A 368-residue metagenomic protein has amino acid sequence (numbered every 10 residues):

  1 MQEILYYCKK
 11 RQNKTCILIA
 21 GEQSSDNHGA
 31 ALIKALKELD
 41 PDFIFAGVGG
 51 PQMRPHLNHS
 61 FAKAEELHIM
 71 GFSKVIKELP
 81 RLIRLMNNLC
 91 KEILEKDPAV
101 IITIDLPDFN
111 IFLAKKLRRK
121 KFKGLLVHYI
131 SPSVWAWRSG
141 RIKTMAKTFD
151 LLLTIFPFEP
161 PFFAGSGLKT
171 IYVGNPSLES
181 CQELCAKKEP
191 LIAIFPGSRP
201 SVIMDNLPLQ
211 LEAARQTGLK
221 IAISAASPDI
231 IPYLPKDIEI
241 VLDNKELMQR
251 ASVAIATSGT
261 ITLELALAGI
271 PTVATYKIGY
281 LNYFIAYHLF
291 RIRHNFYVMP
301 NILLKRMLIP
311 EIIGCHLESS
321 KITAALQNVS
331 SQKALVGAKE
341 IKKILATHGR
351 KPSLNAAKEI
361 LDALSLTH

Functional and structural regions predicted by a protein language model:
Q2-H368: Nucleotide-activated sugar donor-binding and catalytic core shared by glycosyltransferases and related lipid-linked
